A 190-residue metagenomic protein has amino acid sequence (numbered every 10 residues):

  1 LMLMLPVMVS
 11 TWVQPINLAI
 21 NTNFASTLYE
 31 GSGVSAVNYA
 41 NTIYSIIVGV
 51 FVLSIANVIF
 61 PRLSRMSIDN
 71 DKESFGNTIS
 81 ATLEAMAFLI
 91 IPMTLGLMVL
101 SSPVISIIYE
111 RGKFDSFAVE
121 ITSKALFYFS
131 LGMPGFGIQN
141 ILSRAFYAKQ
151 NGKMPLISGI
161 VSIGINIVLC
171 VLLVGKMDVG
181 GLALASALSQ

Functional and structural regions predicted by a protein language model:
L1-Q190: Membrane-embedded alpha-helical bundles of multi-pass transporters/translocases, especially carrier/permease families
